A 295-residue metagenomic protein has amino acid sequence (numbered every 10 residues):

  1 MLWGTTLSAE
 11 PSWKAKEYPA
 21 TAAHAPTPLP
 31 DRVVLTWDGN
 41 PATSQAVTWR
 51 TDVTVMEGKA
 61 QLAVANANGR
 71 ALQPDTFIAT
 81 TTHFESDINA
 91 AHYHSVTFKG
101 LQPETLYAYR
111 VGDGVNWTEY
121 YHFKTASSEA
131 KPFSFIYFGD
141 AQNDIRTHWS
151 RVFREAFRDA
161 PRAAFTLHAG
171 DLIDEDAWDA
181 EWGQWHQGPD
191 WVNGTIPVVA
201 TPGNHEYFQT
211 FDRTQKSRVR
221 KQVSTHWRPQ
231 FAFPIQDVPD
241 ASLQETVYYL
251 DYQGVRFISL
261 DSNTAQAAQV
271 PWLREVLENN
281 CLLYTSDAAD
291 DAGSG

Functional and structural regions predicted by a protein language model:
W3-Y137, R158-D159: Acidic, histidine-bearing metal-coordination/catalytic regions of metal-dependent phosphoesterases
S44, T118, T147, D176 (+1 more regions): Residues that form or flank phosphate/diphosphate-binding pockets in enzymes that use nucleotide phosphates
G69-N89, Y137-R151, D176, T214-V219 (+1 more regions): Acidic/histidine-rich helix-loop elements that form or flank divalent-metal/phosphate-binding sites at the catalytic
H92-F98, L106-F123, E181-C281: Extended active-site neighborhood of metal-dependent phosphoesterases/phosphodiesterases
P132-Q142, G254-N263: Active-site-proximal beta-strand elements of phosphoester/diester hydrolases
F133-T201, E206-Y207: Conserved, compact domain cores that house catalytic/ligand-binding motifs in diverse enzymes and effector modules
N143, D174, T264, D290-S294: Short, glycine/acidic-enriched loop or turn micro-motifs at the edges of active sites
Y284-A289: Conserved small/polar residues in nucleotide/adenosyl-binding loops
